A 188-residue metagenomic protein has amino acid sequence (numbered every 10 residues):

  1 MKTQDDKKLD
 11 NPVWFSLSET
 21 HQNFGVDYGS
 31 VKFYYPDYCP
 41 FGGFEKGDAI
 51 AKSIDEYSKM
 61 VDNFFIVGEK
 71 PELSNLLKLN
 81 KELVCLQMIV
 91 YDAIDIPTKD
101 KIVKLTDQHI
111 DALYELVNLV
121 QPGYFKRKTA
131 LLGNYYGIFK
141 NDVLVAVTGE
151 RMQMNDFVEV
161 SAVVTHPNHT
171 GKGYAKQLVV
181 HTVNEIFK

Functional and structural regions predicted by a protein language model:
K2-K7, Y91-G123: Short amphipathic alpha-helix that is part of the acyltransferase structural core
K2-P97: Acyl-donor-binding surface of acyltransferase catalytic domains
P40-E45, V163-G171: A short, internal acetyl-CoA/4′-phosphopantetheine-binding micro-motif in the GNAT/acyltransferase core
A49-S53, T165, G171-I186: Conserved acetyl-CoA-binding loop-helix of GNAT-fold acetyltransferases
L73-L76, K176, K188: Conserved active-site alpha-helix within GNAT-family acetyltransferase domains
Y124-H166: A conserved beta-strand-loop-helix scaffold within acyl/acetyltransferase catalytic domains
